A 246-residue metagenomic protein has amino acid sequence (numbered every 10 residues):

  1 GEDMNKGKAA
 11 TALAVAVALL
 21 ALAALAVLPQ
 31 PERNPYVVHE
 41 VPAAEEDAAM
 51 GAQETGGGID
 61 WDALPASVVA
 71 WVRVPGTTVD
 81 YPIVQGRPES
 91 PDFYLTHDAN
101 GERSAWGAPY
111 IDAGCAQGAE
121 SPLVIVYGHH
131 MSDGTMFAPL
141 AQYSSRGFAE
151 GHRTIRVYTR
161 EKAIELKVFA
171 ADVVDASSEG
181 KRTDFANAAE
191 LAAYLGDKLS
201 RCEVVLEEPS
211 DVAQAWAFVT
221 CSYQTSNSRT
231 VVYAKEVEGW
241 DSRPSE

Functional and structural regions predicted by a protein language model:
G1-D3, S245: N-terminal amphipathic/basic-hydrophobic helices that include classical n-h-c signal peptides and signal-anchor
D3-V17: N-terminal Sec-pathway targeting helices
V17-A23: N-terminal signal-anchor transmembrane alpha helix of single-pass membrane proteins, serving as the membrane-anchoring
A23-E246: Solvent-exposed, non-transmembrane regions of membrane-associated and secreted proteins
